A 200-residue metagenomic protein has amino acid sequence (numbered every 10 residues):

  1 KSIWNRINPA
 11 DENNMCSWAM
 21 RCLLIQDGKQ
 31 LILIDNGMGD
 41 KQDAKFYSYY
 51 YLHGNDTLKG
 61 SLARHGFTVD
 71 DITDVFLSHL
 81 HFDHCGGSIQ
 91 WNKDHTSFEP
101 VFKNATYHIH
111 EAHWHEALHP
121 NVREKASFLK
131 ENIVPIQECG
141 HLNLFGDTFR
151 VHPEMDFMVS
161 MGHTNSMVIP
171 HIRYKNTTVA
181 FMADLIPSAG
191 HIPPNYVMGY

Functional and structural regions predicted by a protein language model:
K1-G60, R64, I169-A183: Conserved beta-strand hairpin/beta-sheet module of binuclear metal-dependent hydrolase folds, prominently
N8-N13, H95-T96, F157-M158: Short, P/G- and charge-enriched loop/turn segments at secondary-structure junctions
N36-G39, L80, A112-H113, G162-T164 (+1 more regions): Active-site metal-binding loops of divalent metal-dependent hydrolases
H53-F67, D71, E99-V159: Metallo-beta-lactamase
I72-D83: Metallo-beta-lactamase
G86-S97: Metal-dependent catalytic neighborhoods of phosphoester/phosphodiester hydrolases
C139, F145, F149-S188: Copper-binding active sites and cupredoxin-like electron-transfer domains, recognizing His/Cys-rich ligand loops
M182-Y200: A hydrophobic, small-residue-rich beta->alpha segment in the mid-to-C-terminal subdomain of diverse proteins
